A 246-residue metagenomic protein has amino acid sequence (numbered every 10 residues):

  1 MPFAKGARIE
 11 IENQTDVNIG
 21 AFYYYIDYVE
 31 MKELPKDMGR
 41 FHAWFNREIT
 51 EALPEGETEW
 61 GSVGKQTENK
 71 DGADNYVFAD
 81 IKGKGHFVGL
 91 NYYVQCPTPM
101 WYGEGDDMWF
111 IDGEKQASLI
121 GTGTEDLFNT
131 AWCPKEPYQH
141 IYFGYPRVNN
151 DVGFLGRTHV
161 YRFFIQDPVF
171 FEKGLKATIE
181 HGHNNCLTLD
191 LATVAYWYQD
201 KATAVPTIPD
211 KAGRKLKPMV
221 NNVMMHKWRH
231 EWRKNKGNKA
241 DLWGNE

Functional and structural regions predicted by a protein language model:
M1-E246: Beta-strand-centric surfaces of beta-sandwich/beta-rich domains
